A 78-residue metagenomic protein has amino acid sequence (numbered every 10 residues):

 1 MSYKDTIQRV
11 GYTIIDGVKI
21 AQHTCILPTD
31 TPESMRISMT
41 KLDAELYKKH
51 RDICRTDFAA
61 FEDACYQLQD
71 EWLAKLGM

Functional and structural regions predicted by a protein language model:
M1-P28: Short, charged/polar N-terminal "headpieces" of proteins
P32-S34: Surface-exposed molecular-recognition determinants
R36-M78: Acidic, low-complexity intrinsically disordered segments
